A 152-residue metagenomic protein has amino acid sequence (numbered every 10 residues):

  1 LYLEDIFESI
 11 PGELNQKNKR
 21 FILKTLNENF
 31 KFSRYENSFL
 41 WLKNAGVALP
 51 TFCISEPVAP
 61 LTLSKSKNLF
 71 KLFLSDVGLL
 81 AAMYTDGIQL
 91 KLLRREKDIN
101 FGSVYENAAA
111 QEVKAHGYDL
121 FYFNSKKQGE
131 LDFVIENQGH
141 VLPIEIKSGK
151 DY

Functional and structural regions predicted by a protein language model:
L1-H140: Accessory nucleic acid-recognition modules appended to NTPase machines
F32, D151-Y152: Loop/helix-junction capping segments adjacent to catalytic residues or to phosphate/diphosphate-binding pockets
V141-D151: Active-site ExK catalytic segment of metal-dependent nucleases
